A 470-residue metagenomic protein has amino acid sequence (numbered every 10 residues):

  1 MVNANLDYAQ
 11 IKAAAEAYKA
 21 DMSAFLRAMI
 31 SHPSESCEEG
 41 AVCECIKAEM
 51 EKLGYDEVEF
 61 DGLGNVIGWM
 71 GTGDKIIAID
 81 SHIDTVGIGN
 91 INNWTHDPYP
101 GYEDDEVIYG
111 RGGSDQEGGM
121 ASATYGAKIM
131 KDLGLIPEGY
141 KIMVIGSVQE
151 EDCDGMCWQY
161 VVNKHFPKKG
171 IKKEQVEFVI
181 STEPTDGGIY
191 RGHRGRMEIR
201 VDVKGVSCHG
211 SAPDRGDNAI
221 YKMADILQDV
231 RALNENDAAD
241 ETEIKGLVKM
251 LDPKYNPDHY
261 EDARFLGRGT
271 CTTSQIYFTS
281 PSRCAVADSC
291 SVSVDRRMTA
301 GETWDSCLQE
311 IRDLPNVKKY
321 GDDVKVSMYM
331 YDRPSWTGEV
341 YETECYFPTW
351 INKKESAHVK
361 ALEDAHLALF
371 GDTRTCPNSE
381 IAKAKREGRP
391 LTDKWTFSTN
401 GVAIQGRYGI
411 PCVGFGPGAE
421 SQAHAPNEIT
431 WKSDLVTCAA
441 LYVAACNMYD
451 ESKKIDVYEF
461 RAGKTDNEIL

Functional and structural regions predicted by a protein language model:
V2-L6, R200-L470: Metal-dependent amide/peptide-bond hydrolase catalytic core, centered on the "pita-bread" metallohydrolase fold
V2-Y109, D132-G139, A419, L470: Acidic/His- and Gly-rich active-site-bordering loop/insert found across diverse amide/peptide-bond hydrolases
M29, P33, E183, M223 (+1 more regions): Residue-level signal for inorganic ion chemistry
I76-A78, I108, Q175-S181, E198-R200 (+1 more regions): Short glycine-aspartate micro-motif
I79, Y102-G155, I199-V203, A212-N234 (+2 more regions): Alpha-helical metal-binding/catalytic segments enriched in His/Glu/Asp
I88-D104, V176, R191-D202, D364: Acidic-glycine-rich active-site phosphate/pyrophosphate-binding loop
N93, I136, Y190-R196, R283-A287 (+1 more regions): Short glycine/proline-enriched loop/turn "hinge" motifs that connect secondary-structure elements and lie
Q116-E198, A263, V457: Acidic/histidine-rich catalytic neighborhood of metal-dependent amide-processing enzymes
